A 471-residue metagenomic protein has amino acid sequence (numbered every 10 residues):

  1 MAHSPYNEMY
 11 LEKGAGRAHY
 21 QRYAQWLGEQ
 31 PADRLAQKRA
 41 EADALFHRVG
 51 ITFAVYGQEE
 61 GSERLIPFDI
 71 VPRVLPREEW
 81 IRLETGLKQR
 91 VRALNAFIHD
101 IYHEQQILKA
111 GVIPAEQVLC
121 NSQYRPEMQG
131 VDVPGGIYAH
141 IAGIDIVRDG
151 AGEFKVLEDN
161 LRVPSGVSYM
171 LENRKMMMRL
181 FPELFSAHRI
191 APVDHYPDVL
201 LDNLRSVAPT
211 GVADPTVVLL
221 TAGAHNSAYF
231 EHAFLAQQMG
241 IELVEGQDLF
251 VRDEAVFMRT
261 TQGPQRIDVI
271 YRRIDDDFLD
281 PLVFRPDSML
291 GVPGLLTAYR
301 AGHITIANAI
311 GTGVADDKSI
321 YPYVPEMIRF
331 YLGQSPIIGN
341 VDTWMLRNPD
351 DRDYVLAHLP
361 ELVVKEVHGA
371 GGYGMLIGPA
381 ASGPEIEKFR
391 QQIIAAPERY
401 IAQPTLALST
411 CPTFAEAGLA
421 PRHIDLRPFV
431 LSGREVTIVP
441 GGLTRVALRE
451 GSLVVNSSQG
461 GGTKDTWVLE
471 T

Functional and structural regions predicted by a protein language model:
M1-T471: Preference for protein termini
